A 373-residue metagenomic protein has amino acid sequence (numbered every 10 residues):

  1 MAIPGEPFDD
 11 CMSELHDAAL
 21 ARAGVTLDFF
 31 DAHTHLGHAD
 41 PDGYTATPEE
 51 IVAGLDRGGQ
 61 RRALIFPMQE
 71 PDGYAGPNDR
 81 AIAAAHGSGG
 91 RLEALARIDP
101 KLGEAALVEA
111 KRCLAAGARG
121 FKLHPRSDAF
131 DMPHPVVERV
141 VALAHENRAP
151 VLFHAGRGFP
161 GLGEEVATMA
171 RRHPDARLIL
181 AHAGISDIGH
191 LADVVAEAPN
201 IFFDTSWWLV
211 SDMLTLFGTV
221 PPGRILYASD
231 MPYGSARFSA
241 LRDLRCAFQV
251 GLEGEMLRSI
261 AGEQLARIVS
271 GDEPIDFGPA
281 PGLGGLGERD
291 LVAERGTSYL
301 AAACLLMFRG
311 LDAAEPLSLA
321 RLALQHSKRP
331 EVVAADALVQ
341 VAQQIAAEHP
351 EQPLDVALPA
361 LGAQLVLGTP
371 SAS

Functional and structural regions predicted by a protein language model:
M1-D28, A32, E49-R62, F238-S373: Mid-to-C-terminal alpha-helical segments outside catalytic/metal-binding sites
G5-F8, L15, G120, H134-L226 (+3 more regions): Catalytic pocket-lining loop regions of alpha/beta-barrel enzymes, especially the amidohydrolase/enolase/GH5 lineages
E6, R61-R62, G76-P150, R329 (+2 more regions): Active-site gating/metal-coordination segments in enzymes
F29-A39, L152-G156, A183: Histidine-centered catalytic micro-motifs
H33, L55, A81, A85 (+8 more regions): Conserved, mostly hydrophobic/aromatic
T34-H35, A39-D42, A46-D72, R91-D99 (+1 more regions): Divalent metal-dependent hydrolysis catalytic cores, especially in the metallo-beta-lactamase
D40-A46, Q69-G76, D99-A105, D128-P133 (+3 more regions): Acidic-and-aromatic substrate-binding clefts and catalytic sites of carbohydrate-active enzymes
A129, P133-P135, V140, A198 (+1 more regions): Ligand-binding grooves and catalytic loops that recognize ribose/phosphate and carbohydrate rings, and esterified lipid
